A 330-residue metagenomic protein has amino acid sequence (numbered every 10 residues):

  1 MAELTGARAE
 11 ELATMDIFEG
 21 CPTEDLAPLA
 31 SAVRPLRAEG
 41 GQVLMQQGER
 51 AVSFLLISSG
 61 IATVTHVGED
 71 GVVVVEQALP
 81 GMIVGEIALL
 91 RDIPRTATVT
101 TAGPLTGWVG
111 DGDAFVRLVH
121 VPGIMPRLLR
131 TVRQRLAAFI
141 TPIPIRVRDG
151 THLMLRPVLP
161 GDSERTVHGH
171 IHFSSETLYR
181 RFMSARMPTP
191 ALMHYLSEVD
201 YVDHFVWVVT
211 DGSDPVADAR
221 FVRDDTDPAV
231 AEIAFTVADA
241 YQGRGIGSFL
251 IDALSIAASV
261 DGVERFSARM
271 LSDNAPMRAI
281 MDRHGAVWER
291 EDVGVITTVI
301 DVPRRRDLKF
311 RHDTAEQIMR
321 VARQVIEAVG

Functional and structural regions predicted by a protein language model:
R8-D70, V84: Regulatory nucleotide-sensing modules
V75-R130: Cyclic-nucleotide recognition modules
V84, T100, D224-D225, A234-G243 (+1 more regions): A short, internal acetyl-CoA/4′-phosphopantetheine-binding micro-motif in the GNAT/acyltransferase core
M154-R165: A short beta-loop-alpha structural element at the N-terminal edge of CoA-dependent acyl/N-acetyltransferase catalytic
S184-A229, A238: Acetyl-CoA-dependent GNAT
G243-V260, A279-R283: Conserved acetyl-CoA-binding loop-helix of GNAT-fold acetyltransferases
A258-L271: Conserved GNAT acetyl-CoA-binding A-motif
G294-E327: C-terminal "cap" of GNAT-fold acetyltransferases
